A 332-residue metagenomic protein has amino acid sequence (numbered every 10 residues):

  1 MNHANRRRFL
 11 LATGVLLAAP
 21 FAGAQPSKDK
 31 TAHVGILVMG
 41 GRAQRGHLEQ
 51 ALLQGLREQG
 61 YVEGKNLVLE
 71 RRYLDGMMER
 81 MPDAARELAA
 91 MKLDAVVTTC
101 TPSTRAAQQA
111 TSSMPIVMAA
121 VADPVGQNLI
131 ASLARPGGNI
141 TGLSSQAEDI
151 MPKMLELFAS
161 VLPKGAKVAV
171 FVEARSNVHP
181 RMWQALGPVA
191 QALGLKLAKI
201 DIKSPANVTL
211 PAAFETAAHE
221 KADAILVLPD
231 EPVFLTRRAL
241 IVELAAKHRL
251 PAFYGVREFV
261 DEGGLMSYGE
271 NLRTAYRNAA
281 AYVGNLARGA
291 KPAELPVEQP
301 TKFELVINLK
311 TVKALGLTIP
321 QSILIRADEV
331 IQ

Functional and structural regions predicted by a protein language model:
M1-Q332: Short hydrophobic alpha-helices and adjacent helix-cap/hinge residues
